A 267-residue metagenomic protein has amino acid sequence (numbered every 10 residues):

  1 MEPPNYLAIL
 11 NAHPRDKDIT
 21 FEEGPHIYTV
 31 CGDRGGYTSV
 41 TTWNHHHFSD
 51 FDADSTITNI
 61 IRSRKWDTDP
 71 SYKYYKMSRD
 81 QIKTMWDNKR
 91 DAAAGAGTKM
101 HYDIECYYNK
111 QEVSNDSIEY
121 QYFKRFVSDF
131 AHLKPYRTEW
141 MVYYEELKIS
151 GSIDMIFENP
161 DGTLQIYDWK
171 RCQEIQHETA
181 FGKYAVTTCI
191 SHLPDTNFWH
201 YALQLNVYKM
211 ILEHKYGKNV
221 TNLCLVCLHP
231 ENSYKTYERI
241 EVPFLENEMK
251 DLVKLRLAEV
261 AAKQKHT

Functional and structural regions predicted by a protein language model:
M1, L7, R15-D18, N109 (+5 more regions): Accessory terminal regions of nucleic-acid processing enzymes
M1-K99, T267: Charged, glycine-rich intrinsically disordered N-terminal tails and low-complexity linkers that flank
L7, D54, T58, R79 (+7 more regions): Generic detector of well-ordered alpha-helical segments enriched in charged/polar residues, highlighting helical
Y37, T163-D168, Y234-E241: Short, well-ordered strand-loop elements centered on a beta-strand within folded domains, enriched for acidic residues
K76-M85, I190-Y201: Glycine-rich, flexible loop segments associated with nucleotide phosphate handling
I82-I190: Catalytic cores of nuclease domains that cleave nucleic-acid phosphodiester backbones
P194-A202, V207-T267: Metal-dependent nuclease catalytic regions and adjoining charged, substrate-binding loops involved in nucleic-acid end
